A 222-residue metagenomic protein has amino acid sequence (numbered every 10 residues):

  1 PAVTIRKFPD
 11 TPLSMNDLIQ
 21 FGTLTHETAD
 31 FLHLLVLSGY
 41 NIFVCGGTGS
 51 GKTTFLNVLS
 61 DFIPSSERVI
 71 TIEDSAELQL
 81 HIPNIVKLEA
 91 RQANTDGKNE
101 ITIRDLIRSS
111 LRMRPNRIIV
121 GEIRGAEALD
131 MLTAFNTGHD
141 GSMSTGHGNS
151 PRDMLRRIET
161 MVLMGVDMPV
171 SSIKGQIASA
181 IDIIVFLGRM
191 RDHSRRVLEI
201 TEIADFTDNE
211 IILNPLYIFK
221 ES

Functional and structural regions predicted by a protein language model:
P1-S38: P-loop NTP-binding catalytic core
D10-Q20, L37, N57, D61-R108 (+1 more regions): P-loop NTPase switch/communication element
N41: Walker A (P-loop) ATP-phosphate-binding motif of ABC ATPase nucleotide-binding domains
V44-G46: Hydrophobic anchor at the beta1->P-loop junction of P-loop NTPases
G49: Walker A (P-loop) phosphate-binding loop of P-loop NTPases
K52: Conserved lysine of the Walker
E73, L78-V86, S110-D208: Conserved P-loop NTPase nucleotide-binding/switch module
N209-S222: C-terminal regions of RecA-like/P-loop NTPase motor modules
